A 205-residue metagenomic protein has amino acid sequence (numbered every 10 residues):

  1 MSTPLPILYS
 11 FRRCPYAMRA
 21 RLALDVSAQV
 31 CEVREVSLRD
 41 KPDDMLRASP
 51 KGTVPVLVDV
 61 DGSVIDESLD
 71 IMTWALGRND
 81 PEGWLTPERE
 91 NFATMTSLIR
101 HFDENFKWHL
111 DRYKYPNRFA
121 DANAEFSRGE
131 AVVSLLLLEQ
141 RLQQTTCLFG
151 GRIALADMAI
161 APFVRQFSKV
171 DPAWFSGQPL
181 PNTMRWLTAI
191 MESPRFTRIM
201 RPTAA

Functional and structural regions predicted by a protein language model:
M1-V132: GST-like domain detector, emphasizing the conserved glutathione-binding G-site in the N-terminal thioredoxin-like
A23, D171, F175, S193-F196 (+1 more regions): A structural signal for the main folded, soluble domain(s) of proteins
R47, E192, R201: Phosphate-coordinating loops and pocket residues in cytosolic domains that bind phosphorylated ligands
L85-N91, R198-A205: Short, flexible loop/turn segments with low-complexity composition
T94, L98-E192: GST-like fold's C-terminal all-alpha helical module
